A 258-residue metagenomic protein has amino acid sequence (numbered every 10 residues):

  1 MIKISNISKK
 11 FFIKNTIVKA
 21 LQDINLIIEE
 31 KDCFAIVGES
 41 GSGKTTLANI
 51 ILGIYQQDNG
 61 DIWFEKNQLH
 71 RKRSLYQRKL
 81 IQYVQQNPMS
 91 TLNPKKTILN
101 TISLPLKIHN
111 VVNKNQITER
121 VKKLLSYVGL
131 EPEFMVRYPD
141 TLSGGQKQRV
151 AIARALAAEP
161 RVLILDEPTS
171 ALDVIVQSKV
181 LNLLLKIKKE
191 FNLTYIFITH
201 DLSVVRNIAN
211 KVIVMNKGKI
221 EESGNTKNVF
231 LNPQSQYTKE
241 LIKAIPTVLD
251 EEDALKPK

Functional and structural regions predicted by a protein language model:
L52: Helix-to-loop junction immediately C-terminal to a conserved catalytic motif
Q68-Q82, N100, I108, V229-P233: ABC ATPase NBD coupling module
Q116-E133, I242-K243: Conserved ABC ATPase "signature" region
Y138-L142, Q146: Conserved ABC ATPase signature
E159: Conserved catalytic motifs of ABC-family nucleotide-binding domains
S223-G224: ABC ATPase "signature
